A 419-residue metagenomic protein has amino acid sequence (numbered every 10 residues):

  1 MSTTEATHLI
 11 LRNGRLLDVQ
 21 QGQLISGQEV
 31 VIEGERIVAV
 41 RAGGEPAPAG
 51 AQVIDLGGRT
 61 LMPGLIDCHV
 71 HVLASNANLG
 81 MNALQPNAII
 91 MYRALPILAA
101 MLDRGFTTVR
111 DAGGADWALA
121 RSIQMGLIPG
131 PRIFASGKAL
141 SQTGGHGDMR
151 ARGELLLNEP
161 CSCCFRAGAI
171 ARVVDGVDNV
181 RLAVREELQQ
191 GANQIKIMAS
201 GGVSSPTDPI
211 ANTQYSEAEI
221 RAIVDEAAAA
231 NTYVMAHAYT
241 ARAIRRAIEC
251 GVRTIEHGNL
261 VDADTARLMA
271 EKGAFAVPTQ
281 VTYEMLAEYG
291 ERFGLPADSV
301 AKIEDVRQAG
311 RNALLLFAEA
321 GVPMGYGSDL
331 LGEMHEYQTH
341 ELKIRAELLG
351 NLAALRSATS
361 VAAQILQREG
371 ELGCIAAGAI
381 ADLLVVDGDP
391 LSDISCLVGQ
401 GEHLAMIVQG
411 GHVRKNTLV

Functional and structural regions predicted by a protein language model:
M1-I10, L16-M62: Histidine-rich, glycine-flanked metal-binding segment
G14, D18, A358-S360, Q364 (+1 more regions): C-terminal cap of metal-dependent C-N hydrolases
G14, V30, E35, G58 (+15 more regions): Divalent metal-coordination and catalytic microenvironments
R59-M125, T143-R150, A218, R242 (+1 more regions): Metal-associated gating/positioning segment near the N- to mid-region
L73-M91, A99-L102, G137, T143-I170 (+3 more regions): Active-site gating loops and adjacent loop-to-helix segments of metal-dependent hydrolytic enzymes
N76-L79, R121, G147, S205-P206 (+5 more regions): Histidine/acidic-residue-rich catalytic or RNA/ligand-binding cores of hydrolases and nuclease-related proteins
D178-A276, R292-F293, I303-M324, G370: Histidine/acidic residue-rich metal-binding segments in metalloenzymes
A229, P296-D298, V306-P390: His/Asp/Glu-enriched, well-ordered alpha-helical/loop segment that forms or immediately abuts the divalent-metal
